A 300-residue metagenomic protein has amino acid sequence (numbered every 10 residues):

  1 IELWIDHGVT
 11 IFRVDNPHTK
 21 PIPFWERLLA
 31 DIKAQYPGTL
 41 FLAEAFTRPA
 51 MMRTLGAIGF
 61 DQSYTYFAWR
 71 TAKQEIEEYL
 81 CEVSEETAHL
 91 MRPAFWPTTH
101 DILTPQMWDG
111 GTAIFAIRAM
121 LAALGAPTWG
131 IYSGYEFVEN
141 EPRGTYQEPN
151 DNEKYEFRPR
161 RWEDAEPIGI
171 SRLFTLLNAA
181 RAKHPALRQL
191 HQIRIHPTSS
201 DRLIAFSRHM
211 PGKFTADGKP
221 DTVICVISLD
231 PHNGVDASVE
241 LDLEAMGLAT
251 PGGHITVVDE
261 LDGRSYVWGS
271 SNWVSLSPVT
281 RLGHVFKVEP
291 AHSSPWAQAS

Functional and structural regions predicted by a protein language model:
I1-I5, A113-A119: Short, acidic/polar
I1-M52: Active-site neighborhood of glycoside hydrolase catalytic domains
L3-T10, T87-A88, G125-T128, A180: A structural motif corresponding to the C-terminal end of an alpha-helix and its immediate exit/capping segment
W4, V14, F41, H100 (+5 more regions): Conserved, mostly hydrophobic/aromatic
I11-R13, L40-L42, D61-S63, R92-F95 (+1 more regions): Structural preference for beta-strand elements that scaffold enzyme active sites
P17-T19, E44-R48, F67-W69, P97-T99 (+1 more regions): Active-site beta-loop-alpha junctions enriched in small/polar residues
E26, A34-Y36, R53-S63, Q74-H89 (+2 more regions): Carbohydrate-interacting/catalytic domains
T87-T112: Active-site clefts of carbohydrate-active enzymes
